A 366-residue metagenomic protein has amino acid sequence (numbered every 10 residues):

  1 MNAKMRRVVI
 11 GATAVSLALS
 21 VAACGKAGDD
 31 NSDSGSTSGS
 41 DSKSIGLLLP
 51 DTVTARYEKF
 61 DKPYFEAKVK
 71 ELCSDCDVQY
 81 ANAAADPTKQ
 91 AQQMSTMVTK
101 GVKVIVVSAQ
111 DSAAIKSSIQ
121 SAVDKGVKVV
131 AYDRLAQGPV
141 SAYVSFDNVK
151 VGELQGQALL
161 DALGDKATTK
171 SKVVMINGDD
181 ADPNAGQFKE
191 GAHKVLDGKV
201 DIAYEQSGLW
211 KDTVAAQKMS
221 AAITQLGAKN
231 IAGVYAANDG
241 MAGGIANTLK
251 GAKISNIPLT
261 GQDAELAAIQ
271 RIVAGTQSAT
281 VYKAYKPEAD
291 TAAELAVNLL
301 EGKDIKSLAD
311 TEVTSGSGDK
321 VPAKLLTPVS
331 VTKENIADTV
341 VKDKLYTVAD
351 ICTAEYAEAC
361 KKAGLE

Functional and structural regions predicted by a protein language model:
N2-G11, L17, V21-E366: A residue-level marker of the well-folded mature domains of exported/periplasmic proteins
